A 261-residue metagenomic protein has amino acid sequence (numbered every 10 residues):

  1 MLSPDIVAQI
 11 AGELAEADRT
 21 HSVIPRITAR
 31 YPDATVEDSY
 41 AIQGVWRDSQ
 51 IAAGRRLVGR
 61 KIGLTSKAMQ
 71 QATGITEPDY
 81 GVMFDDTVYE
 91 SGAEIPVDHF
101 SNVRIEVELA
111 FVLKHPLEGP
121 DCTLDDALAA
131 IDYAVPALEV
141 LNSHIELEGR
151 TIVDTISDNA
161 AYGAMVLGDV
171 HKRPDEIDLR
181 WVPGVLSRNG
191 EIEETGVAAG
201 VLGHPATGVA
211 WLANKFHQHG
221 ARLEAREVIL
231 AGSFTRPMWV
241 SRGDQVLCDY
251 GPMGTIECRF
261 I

Functional and structural regions predicted by a protein language model:
L2-H204, Q245, M253-I261: Catalytic-core "active-site belt" of small-molecule-metabolizing enzymes, emphasizing His/Asp/Glu-rich regions
E94-I95, H217-H219, L247-C248: Short, intrinsically disordered/low-complexity patches at protein termini and at juxtamembrane boundaries
V209-P237: A conserved acidic, glycine/proline-rich C-terminal tail/linker
G232-R236, V240-C248: Low-complexity, intrinsically disordered Gly/Pro/Thr-rich segments
